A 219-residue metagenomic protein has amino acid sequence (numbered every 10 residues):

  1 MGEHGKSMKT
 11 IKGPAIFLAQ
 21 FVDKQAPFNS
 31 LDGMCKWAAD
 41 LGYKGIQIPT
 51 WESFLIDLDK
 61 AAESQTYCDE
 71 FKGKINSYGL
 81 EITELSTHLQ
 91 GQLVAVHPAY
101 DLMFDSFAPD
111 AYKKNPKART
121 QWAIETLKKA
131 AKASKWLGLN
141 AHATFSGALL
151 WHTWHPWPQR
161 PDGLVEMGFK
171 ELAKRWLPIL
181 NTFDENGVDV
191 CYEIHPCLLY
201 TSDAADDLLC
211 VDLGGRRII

Functional and structural regions predicted by a protein language model:
M1-A141, D162-L177, D184-G187: N-terminal pre-domain/capping segments
D23, C197-L198: Glycine-/small-residue-rich active-site loops that bind phosphorylated ligands and cofactors
S134-H155, N186-H195: Active-site groove signature of glycoside hydrolases
G147, W151-E171: Polysaccharide-binding and catalytic clefts of secreted carbohydrate-active enzymes
I179-N181, H195-C197: Short helix-to-loop capping/linker segments positioned immediately adjacent to catalytic or ligand/cofactor-binding
Y200-A205: Conserved small/polar residues in nucleotide/adenosyl-binding loops
V211-I219: Hydrophobic alpha-helical segments, chiefly the membrane-spanning helices and signal/signal-anchor peptides
